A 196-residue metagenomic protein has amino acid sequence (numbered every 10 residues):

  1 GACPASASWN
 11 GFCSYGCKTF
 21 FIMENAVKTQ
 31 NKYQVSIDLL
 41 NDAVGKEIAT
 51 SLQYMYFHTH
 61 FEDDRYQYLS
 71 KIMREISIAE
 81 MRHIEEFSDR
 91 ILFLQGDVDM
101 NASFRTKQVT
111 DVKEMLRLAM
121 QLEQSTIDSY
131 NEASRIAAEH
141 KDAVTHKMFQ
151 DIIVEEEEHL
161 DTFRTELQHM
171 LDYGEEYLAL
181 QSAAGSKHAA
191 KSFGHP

Functional and structural regions predicted by a protein language model:
C3-P196: Iron-associated oxidoreductase/ferritin-like identity signal
